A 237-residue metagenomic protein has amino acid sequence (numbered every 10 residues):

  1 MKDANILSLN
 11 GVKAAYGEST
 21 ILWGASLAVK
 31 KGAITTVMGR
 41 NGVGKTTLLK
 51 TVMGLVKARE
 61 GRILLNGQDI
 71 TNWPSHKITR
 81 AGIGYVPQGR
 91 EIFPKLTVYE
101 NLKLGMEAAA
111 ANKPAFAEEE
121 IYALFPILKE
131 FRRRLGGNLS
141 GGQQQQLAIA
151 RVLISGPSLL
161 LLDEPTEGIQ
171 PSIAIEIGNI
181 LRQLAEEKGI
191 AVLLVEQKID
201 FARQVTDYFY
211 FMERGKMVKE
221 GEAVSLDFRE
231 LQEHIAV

Functional and structural regions predicted by a protein language model:
M38-R40: The feature captures the beta-strand-to-loop junction immediately N-terminal to the Walker
M53: Helix-to-loop junction immediately C-terminal to a conserved catalytic motif
K57, D69-G89, A115-E118, E130-R133 (+1 more regions): ABC ATPase NBD coupling module
G61-Q68, A81, P114-E118, A123 (+1 more regions): Conserved ABC transporter NBD signature motif
L135-L139: Conserved ABC ATPase signature
V152-L153: ABC ATPase C-loop
L160-E164: Catalytic Walker B motif of ABC-type/P-loop ATPase nucleotide-binding domains
